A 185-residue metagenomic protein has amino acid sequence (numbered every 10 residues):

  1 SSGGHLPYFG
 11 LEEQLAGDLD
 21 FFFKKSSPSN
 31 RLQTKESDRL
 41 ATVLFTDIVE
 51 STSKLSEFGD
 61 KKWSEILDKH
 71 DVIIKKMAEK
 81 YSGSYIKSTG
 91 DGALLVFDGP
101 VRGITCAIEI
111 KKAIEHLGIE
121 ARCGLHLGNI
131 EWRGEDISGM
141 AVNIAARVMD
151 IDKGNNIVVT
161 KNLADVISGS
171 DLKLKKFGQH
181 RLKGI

Functional and structural regions predicted by a protein language model:
S1-S2, V72: A detector of tandem-repeat and repeat-rich interaction/domain scaffolds
S2-E36: Catalytic active-site module of serine/aspartate enzymes centered on a nucleophile-bearing elbow/loop
H5, H70, H126: Histidine-centered active-site/metal-ligand motif
P7-Y8, S53, W132, V166: Conserved protein kinase catalytic core
F9-L11, E57-F58, G134-S138: Short, solvent-exposed loop/turn segments at secondary-structure boundaries
E12-A16, L67, D71, A107 (+2 more regions): Amphipathic alpha-helical segments in well-structured domains
R31-T105, A113: Catalytic NTP-binding/metal-coordinating core of nucleotidyl cyclase/transferase enzymes
K75, L94-I185: Catalytic beta-strand-to-alpha-helix segment of the class III nucleotidyl cyclase homology domain
